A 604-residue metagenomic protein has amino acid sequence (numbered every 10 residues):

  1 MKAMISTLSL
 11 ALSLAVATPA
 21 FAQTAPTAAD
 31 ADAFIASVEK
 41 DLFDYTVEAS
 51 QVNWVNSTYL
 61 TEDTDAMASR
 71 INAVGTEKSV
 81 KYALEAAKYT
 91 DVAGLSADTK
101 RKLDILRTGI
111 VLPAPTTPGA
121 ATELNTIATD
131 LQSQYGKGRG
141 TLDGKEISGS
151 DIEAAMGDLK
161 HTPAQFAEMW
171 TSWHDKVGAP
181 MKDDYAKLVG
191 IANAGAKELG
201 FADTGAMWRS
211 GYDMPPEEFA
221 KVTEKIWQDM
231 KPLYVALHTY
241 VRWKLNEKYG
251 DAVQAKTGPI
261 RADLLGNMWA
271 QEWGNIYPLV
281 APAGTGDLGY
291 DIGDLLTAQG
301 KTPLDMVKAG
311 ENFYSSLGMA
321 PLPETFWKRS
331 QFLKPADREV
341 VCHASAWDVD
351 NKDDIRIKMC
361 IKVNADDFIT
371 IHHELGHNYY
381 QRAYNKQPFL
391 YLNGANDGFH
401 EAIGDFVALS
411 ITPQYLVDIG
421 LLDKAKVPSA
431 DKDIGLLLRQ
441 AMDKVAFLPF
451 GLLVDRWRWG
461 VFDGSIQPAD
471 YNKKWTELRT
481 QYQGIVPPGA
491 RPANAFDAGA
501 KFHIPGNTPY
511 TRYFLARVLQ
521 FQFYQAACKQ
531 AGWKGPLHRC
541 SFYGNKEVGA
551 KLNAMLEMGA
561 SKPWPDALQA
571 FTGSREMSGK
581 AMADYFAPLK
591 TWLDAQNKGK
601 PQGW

Functional and structural regions predicted by a protein language model:
M1-Q23: Gram-negative bacterial Sec-dependent N-terminal signal peptides
Q23-A31, D63-T64, K102-T108, D203 (+13 more regions): C-terminal, non-catalytic "cap/extension" segments appended to globular domains
Q23-K187, G205, K501-T511, C540-S541 (+4 more regions): N-terminal helix-rich structural modules
E146-G149, Q165, K187-K358, V427-Q440 (+1 more regions): Active-site-proximal, well-structured secondary-structure segments within enzyme catalytic domains
W170-V177, R209, P216-A220, G286-Q299 (+8 more regions): Glycine- and acidic
L188, N364-Y379: Short alpha-helix carrying the canonical HExxH Zn2+-binding catalytic motif
G205-A206, S210, Q381-F406, G420: Post-HEXXH active-site segment of zinc metalloproteases
F219, T223-L233, G394-K432: Post-HExxH zinc-binding segment in Zn-dependent metallohydrolases
